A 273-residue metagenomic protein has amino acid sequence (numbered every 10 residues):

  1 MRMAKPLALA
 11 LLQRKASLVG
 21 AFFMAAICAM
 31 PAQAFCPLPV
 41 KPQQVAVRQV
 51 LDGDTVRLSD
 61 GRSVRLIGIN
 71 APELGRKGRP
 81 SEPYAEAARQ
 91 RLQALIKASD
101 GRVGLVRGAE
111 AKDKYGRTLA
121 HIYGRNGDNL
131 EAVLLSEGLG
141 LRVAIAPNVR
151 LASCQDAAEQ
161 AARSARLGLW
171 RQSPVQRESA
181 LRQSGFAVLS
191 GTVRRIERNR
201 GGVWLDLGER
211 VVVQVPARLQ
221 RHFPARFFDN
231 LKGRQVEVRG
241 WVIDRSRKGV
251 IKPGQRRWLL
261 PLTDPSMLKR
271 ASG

Functional and structural regions predicted by a protein language model:
R2-L11, A29-G273: Small beta-barrel nucleic-acid-binding modules, primarily SNase/OB-fold domains and secondarily Tudor-like barrels
K15-A29: Bacterial N-terminal signal peptides
